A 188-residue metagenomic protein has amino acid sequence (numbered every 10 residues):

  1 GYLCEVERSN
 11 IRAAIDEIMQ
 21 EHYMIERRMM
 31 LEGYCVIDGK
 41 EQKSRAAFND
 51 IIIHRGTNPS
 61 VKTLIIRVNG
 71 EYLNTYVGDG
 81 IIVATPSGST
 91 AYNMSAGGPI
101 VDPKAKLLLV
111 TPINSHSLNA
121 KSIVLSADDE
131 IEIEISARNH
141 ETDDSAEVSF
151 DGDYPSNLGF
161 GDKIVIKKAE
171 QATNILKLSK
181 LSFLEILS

Functional and structural regions predicted by a protein language model:
G1-D79: Catalytic core of DAGKc-family lipid kinases
C4-E5, N93-S95, A120, L176: Short glycine-/acidic-enriched loop or helix-start segments at secondary-structure transitions that form or flank
R27-L31, A47-N49, S60-L64, D79-I81 (+5 more regions): A generic structural signal for short beta-strands and their flanking turns/coil linkers
C35, T57, S87-S89, N114 (+1 more regions): Glycine-rich beta-alpha junction loops
I37-G39, I52, G70, G98 (+2 more regions): Short, well-ordered turn and helix-capping elements at secondary-structure junctions
I53, N69-Y72, K121-S188: ATP/nucleoside-binding phosphotransfer catalytic cores, i.e., glycine-rich phosphate-binding loops
S60-V61, S89-Y92, S117-L118, H140-T142 (+1 more regions): Short, acidic Gly/Pro/Ser/Thr-rich loop/turn segments
T75-G78, V83-N119: Gly/Ser/Thr-rich active-site loops/lids in small-molecule metabolic enzymes that frequently grip phosphoryl groups
